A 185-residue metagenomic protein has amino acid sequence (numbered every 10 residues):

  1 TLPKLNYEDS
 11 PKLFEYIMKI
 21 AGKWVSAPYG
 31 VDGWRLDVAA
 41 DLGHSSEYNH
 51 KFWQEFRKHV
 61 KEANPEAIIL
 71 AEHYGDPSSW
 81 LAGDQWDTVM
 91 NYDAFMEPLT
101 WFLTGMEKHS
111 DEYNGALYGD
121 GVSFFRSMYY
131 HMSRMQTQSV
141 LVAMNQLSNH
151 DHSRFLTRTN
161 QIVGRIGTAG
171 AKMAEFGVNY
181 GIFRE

Functional and structural regions predicted by a protein language model:
T1, E15, D41-G83: Acidic/aromatic-lined carbohydrate-recognition and catalytic surfaces of CAZymes acting on diverse glycans
T1-Y29, F56-E62, S79, T100-F102: Substrate-binding/active-site clefts of carbohydrate-active enzymes
K4-L5, K12, D37-A40, H59-V60 (+1 more regions): A generic short-segment signal for beta-strand/edge and adjacent turn/coil regions
N6-S10, L36, S46, N64 (+1 more regions): Poly-acidic low-complexity segments
D9-I17, S45, N49, L117 (+1 more regions): Residue-level preference for long, well-ordered alpha-helices that form the structural scaffold of enzyme catalytic
I17-S45, N145-L147: Active-site groove signature of glycoside hydrolases
A21, R57-K58, E66-E185: Conserved alpha/beta catalytic core and glycan-binding cleft of carbohydrate-active enzymes
